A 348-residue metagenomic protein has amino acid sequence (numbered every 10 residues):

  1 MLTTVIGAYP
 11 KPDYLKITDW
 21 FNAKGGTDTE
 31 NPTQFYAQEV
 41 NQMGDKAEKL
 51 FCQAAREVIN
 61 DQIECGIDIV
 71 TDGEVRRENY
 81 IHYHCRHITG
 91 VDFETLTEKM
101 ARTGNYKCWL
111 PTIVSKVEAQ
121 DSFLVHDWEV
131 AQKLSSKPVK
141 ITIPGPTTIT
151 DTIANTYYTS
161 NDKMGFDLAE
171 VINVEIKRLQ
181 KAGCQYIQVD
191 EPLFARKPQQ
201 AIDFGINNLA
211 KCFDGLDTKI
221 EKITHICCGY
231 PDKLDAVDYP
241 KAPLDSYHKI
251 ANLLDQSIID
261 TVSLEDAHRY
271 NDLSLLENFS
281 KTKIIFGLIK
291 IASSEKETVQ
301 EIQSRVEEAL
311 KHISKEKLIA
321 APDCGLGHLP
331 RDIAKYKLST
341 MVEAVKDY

Functional and structural regions predicted by a protein language model:
M1-Y348: Domain-level signal for soluble alpha/beta catalytic cores
